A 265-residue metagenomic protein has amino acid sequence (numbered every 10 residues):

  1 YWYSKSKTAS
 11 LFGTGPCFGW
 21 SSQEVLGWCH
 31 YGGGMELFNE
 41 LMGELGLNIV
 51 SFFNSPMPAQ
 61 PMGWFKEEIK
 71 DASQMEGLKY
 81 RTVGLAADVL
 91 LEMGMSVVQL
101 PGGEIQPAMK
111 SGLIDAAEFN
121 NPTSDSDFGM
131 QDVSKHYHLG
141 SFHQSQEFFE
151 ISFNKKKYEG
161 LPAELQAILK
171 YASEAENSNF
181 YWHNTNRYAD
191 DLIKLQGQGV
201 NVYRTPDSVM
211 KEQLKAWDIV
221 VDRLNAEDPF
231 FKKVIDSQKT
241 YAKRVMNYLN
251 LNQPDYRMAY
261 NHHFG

Functional and structural regions predicted by a protein language model:
Y1-E24, L37-G265: N-terminal secretory/targeting leader peptides
G27-W28: Short gly/ser-rich anion-binding loops that grip negatively charged ligand groups
G32-G33: Extended catalytic-interface subdomain
